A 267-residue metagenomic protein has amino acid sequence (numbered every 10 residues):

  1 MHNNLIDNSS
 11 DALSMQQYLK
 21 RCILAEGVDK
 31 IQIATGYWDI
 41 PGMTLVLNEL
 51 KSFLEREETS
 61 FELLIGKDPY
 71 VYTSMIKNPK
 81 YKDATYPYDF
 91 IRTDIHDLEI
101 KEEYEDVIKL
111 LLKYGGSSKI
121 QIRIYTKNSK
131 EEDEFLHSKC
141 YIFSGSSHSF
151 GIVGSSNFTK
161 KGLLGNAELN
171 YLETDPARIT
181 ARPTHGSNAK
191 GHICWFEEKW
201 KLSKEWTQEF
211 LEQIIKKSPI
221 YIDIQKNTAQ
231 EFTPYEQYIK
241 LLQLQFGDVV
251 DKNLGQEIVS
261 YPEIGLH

Functional and structural regions predicted by a protein language model:
M1-E263: PLD/PLD-like phosphodiesterase catalytic module centered on the HKD motif
L266: Conserved Walker A/P-loop ATP-binding site and its immediately adjacent core in helicase/helicase-like ATPase domains
